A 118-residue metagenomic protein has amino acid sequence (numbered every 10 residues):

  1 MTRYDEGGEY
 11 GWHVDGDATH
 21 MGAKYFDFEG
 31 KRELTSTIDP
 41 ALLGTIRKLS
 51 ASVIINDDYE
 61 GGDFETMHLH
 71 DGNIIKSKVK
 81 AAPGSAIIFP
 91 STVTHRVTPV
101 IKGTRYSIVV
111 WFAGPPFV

Functional and structural regions predicted by a protein language model:
T2-V118: Catalytic core of non-heme Fe(II) oxygenases with the double-stranded beta-helix
